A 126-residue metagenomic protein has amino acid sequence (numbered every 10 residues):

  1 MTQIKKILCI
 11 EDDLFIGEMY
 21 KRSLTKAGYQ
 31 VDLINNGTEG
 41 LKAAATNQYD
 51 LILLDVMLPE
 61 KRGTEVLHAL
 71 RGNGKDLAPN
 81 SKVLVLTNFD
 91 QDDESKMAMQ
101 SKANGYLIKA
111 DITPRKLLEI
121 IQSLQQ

Functional and structural regions predicted by a protein language model:
M1-K6, P114-Q126: Non-catalytic signal-transmission and effector/linker regions of two-component phosphorelay proteins
E11: Conserved acidic carboxylate
L14-D32: Two-component/phosphorelay signaling modules centered on CheY-like receiver
N36, R62-H68: Acidic catalytic/metal-coordinating carboxylates
D55, T87: Active-site residues of response regulator receiver
P59, Q91: The feature encodes the CheY-like receiver
G63, A98-G105: As written
